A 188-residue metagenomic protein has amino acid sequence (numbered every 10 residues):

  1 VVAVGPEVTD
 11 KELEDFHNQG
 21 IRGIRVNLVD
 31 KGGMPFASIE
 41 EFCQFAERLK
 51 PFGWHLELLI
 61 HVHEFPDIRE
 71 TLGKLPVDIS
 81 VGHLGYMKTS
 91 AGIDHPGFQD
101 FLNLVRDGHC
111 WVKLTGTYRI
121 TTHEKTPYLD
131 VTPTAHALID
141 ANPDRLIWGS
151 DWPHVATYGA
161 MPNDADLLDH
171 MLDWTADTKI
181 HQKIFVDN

Functional and structural regions predicted by a protein language model:
V1-G5, R25: Short, well-structured secondary-structure segments
E7-F16, E40-F42, P96-G97: Short, acidic/polar
E14-H17, I21-A37: Glycine-rich phosphate-binding "P-loop"
Q19-R22, V26-N27, V77-D78, M87 (+2 more regions): Active-site gating loops and adjacent loop-to-helix segments of metal-dependent hydrolytic enzymes
F36-W148: Catalytic pocket-lining loop regions of alpha/beta-barrel enzymes, especially the amidohydrolase/enolase/GH5 lineages
H136-A137, N142-R145, G159-N188: Mid-to-C-terminal alpha-helical segments outside catalytic/metal-binding sites
D151: Active-site glycine-centered loops adjacent to acidic/histidine catalytic or metal-binding residues that shape
